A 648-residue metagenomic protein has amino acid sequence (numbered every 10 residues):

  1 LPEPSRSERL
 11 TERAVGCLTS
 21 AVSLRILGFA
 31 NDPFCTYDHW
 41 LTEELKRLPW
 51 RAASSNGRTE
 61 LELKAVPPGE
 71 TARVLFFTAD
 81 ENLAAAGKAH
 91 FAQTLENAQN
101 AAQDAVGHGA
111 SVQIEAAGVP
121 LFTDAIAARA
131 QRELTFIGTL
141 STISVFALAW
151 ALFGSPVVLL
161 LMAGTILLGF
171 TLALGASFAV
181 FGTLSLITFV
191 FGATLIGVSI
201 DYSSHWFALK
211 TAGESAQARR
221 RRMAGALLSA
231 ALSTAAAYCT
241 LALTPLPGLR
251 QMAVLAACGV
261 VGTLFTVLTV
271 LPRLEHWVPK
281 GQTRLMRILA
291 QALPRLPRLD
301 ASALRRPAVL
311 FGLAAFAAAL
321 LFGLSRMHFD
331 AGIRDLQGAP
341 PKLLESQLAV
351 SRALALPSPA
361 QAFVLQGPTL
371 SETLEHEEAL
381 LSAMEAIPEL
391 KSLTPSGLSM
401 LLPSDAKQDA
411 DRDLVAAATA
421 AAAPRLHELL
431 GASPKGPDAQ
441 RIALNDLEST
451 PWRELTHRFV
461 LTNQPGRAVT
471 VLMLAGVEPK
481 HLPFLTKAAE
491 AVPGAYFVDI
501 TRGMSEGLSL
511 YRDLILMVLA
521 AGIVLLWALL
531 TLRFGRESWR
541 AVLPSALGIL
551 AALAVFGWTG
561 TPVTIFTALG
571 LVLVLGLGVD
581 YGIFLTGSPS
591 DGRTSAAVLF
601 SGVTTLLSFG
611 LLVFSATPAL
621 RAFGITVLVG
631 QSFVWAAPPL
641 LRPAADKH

Functional and structural regions predicted by a protein language model:
I26-A151, S155, R441-W527: Extracytoplasmic
T123-T139, I143, A147-L148, G164 (+12 more regions): Alpha-helical membrane-interface segments at transmembrane helix boundaries
R132-G164, L168, L172, A235-C239 (+4 more regions): Internal alpha-helical transmembrane segments of multipass membrane proteins, especially hydrophobic lipid-embedded
L159-H205, S538-G582, G610, L640: Hydrophobic transmembrane alpha-helices and their membrane-interface caps in long multi-pass transport proteins
A179-V180, L195-T211, A224, L228-L243 (+4 more regions): Transmembrane alpha-helices and their membrane-interface boundaries in multi-pass membrane transporters and channels
G213-T244, S588-A616: Pore- and gate-forming transmembrane helices of large, multi-pass membrane proteins
P272-G332: Signature of alpha-helical transmembrane segments and their immediate interfacial
P307-L429: Juxtamembrane segments of multi-pass membrane proteins
